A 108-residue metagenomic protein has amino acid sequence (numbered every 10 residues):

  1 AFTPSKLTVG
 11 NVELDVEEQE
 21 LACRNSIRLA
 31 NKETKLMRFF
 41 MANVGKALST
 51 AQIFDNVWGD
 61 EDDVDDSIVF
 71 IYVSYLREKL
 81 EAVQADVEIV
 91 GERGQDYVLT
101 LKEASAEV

Functional and structural regions predicted by a protein language model:
A1-K6: The C-terminal output helix
T8-K35, E92, V98-V108: A structural micro-motif at secondary-structure boundaries
G10, G45, G59, G91-G94: Residue-identity detector for glycine
E20, R24-R28, K35-V83, V87: Positively charged, aromatic-enriched patches within helix-turn-helix-type DNA-binding elements, predominantly
